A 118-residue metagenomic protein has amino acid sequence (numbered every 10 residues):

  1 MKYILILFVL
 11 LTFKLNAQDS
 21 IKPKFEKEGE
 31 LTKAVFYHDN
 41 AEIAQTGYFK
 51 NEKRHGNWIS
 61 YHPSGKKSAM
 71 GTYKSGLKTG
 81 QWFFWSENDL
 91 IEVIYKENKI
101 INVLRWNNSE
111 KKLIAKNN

Functional and structural regions predicted by a protein language model:
M1-I21: Bacterial Sec-dependent N-terminal signal peptides
L15-N118: Glycine/tyrosine- and acidic-biased, solvent-exposed loop/turn segments at the edges of beta-strands
